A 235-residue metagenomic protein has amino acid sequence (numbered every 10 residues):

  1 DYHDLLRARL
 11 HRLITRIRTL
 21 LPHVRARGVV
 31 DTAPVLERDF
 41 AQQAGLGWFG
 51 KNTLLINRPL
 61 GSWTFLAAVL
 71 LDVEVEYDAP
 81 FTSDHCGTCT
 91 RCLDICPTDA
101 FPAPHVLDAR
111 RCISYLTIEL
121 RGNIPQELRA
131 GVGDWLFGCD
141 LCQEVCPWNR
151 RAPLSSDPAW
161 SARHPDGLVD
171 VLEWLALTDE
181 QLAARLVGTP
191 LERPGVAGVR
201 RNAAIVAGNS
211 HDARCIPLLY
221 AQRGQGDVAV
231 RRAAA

Functional and structural regions predicted by a protein language model:
D1-H85, I124, G133: Auxiliary alpha/beta "docking" domains used to position bulky ligands
D72-Y77, L107-R121: A short, charged helix-loop
R91-S114, W135-A159, L218: Iron-sulfur cluster-binding cysteine motifs and their immediate structural context in ferredoxin-like electron-transfer
P125-A159, A184-G188, E192, G198-N202: C-terminal amphipathic alpha-helical segment
H164-V196, I205: Glycine-rich phosphate/pyrophosphate-binding loop and adjacent beta-alpha nucleotide/cofactor-binding cores
Q181-R185, H211-G224: Amphipathic alpha-helical scaffolding segments comprising HEAT/armadillo-like alpha-solenoid repeats
V196, G226-V228: Short inter-helical turns and helix N-cap capping residues of alpha-solenoid HEAT/ARM repeat scaffolds
R200-S210, R231-A235: Structural detector for internal amphipathic alpha-helices that build alpha-solenoid repeat scaffolds
